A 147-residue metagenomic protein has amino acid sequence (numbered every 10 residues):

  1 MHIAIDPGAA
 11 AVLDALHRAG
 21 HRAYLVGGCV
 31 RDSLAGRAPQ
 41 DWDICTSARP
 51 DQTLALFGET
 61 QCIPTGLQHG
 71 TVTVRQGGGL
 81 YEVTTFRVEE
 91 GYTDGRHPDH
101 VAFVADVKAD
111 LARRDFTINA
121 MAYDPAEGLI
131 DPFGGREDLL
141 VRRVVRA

Functional and structural regions predicted by a protein language model:
M1-A147: Catalytic cores of the polymerase beta-like nucleotidyltransferase superfamily and closely associated nucleotide
